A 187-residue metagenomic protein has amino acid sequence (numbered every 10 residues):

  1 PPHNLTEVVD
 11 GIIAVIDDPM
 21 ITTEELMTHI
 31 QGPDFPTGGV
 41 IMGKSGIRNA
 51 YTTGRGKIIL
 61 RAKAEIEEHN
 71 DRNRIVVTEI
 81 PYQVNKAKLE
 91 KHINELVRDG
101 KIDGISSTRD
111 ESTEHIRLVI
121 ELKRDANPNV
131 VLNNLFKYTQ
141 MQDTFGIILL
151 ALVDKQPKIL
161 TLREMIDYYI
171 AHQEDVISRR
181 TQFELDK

Functional and structural regions predicted by a protein language model:
P2-K187: C-terminal interaction appendages of subunits in large macromolecular complexes
